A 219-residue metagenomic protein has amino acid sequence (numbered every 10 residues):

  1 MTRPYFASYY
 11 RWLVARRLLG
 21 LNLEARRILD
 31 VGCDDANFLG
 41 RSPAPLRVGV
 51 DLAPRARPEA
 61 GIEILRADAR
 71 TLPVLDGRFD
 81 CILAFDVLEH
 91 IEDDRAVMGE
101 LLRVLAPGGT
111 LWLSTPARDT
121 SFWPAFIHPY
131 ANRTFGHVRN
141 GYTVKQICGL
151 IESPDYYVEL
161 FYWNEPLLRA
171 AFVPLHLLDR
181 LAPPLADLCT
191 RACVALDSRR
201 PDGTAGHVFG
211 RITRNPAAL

Functional and structural regions predicted by a protein language model:
M1-L75, C81, F85, M98 (+7 more regions): Conserved N-terminal segment of class I S-adenosyl-L-methionine
A56, R118-S121, L167: Feature marks short, surface-exposed loop/turn motifs that line or immediately flank catalytic pockets and channel
A60-I62, F122-I127, R169-L175: Short aromatic-enriched loop/helix-cap "lid" or pocket-rim segments at secondary-structure transitions that line
F85-L88, S114: Residues lining the SAM
E92-A96, W123: Short N-terminal helix/helix-N-cap motif within the alpha/beta-hydrolase-1
R95-T110: A short glycine-rich, Lys/Arg-flanked "PGG" loop and its adjoining helix->strand segment in the class I
S114-V138: Short, glycine-/aromatic-enriched active-site segment of Class I SAM-dependent methyltransferases
K145-Y162: A SAM-dependent methyltransferase catalytic signature shared across enzymes that methylate proteins
